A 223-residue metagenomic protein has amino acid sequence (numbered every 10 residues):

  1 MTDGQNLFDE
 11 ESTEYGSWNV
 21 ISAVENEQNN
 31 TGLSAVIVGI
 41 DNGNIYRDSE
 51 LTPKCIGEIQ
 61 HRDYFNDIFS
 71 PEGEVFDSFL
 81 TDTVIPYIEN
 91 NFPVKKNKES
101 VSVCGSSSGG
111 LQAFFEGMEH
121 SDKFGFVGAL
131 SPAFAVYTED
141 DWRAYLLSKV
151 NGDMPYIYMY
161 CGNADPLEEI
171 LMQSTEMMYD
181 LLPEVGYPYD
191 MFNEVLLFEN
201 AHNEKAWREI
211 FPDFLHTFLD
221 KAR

Functional and structural regions predicted by a protein language model:
M1-R223: Non-catalytic cap/lid and distal C-terminal segments of serine-dependent acyl enzymes
